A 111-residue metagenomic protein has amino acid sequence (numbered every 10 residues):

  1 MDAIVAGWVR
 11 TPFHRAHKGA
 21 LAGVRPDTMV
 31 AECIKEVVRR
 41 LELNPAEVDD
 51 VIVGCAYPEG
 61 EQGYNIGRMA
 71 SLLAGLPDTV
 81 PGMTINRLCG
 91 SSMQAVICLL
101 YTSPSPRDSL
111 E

Functional and structural regions predicted by a protein language model:
M1-V80: Conserved "HGTGT" condensation-loop signature of ketosynthase/thiolase-family condensing enzymes that catalyze
G63, G82-S91: Active-site nucleophile and cofactor-binding loops and adjacent substrate-binding regions of central metabolic enzymes
P77-D78, L88, S103: Solvent-exposed alpha-helices and their adjacent loops that cap or buttress functional pockets in soluble metabolic
C89-L99: Conserved beta-loop-alpha segment that forms the PLP phosphate-binding cup at the N-terminus of a helix
Y101-D108: Conserved small/polar residues in nucleotide/adenosyl-binding loops
